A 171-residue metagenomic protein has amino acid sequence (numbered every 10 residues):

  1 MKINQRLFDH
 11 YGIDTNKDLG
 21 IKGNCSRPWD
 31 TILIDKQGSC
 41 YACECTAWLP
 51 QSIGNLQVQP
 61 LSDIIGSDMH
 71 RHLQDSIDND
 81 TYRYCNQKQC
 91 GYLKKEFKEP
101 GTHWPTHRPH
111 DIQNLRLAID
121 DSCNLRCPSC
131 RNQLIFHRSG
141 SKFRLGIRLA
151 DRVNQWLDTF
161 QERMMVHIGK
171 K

Functional and structural regions predicted by a protein language model:
M1-G20, C45-Y92: C-terminal accessory region of radical SAM enzymes
I21-K22, W156: Short, flexible, glycine/charge-rich loop motifs used to bind or transfer phosphoryl groups or to couple energy/partner
G23, R83, K88, D121-P128: Cys/His-enriched microdomains
C25-P28: Short, small/polar residue-rich loop motifs at catalytic or cofactor-binding pockets
D35-K36: Short, ordered coil/turn segments that flank beta-strands lining enzyme active or ligand-binding pockets
S39-C40: Hydrophobic "anchor" residues
A47-I53, V58, I64, H72-D75 (+1 more regions): Conserved alpha-helical substructure of the radical SAM core
